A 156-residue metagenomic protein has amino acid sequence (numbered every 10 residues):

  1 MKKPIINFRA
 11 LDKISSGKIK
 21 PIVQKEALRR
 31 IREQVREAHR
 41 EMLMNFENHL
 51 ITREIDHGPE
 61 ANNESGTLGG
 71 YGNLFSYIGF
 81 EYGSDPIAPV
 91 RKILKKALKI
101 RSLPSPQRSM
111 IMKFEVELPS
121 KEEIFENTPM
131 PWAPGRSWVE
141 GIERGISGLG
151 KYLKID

Functional and structural regions predicted by a protein language model:
M1-D156: Short, Lys/Arg-rich flexible segments
